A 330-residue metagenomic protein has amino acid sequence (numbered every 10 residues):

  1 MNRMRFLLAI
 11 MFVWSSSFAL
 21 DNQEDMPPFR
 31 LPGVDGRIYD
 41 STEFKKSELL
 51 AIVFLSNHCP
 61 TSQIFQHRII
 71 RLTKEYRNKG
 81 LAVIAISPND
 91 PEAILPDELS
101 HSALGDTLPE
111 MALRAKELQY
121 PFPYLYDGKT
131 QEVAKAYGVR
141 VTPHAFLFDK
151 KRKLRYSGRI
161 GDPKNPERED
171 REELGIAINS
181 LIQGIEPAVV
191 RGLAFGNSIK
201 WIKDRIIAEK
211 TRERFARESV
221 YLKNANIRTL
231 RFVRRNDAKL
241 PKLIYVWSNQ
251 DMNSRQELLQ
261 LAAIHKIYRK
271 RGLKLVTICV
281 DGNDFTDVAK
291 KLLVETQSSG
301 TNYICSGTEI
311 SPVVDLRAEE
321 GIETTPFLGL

Functional and structural regions predicted by a protein language model:
N2-A9: Sec-dependent signal peptide recognition, specifically the positively charged N-region followed immediately by
A9-A19: Hydrophobic h-region of N-terminal signal peptides that target proteins for export in Gram-negative bacteria
F18-T42, K203-N236, S298-T308: N-terminal "domain-start" segment that seeds a small globular fold
L31-I84: N-terminal, post-signal-peptide region of Sec/Tat-exported proteins
T42-Q63, I178, V233-Q256, L261 (+1 more regions): Short active-site neighborhood of thiol/selenol oxidoreductases, capturing the structured segment around
Q63-E117, Y126-K135, R255-Q297, T308-R317: Structural microenvironment flanking redox-active thiols in thiol-disulfide oxidoreductases
L118-Y120, K129-L174, A238, Q297-S298 (+1 more regions): Thiol/disulfide oxidoreductase modules built on the thioredoxin-like
L147-L222, T325-L330: Thiol-/selenol-based redox modules, centered on thioredoxin-like and closely related oxidoreductase domains
